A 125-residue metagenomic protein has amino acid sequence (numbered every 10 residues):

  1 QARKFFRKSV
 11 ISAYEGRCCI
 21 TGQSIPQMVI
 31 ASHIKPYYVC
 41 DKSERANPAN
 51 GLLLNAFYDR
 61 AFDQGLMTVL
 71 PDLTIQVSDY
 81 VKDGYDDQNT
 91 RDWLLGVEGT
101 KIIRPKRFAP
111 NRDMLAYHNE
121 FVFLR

Functional and structural regions predicted by a protein language model:
Q1-G22: Internal active-site segments that recognize and position negatively charged phosphoryl groups and nucleotide moieties
F5, Q23-P26, K35-R125: A detector for short metal-coordination/catalytic motifs
R17, I30, L54: The −1 position to Zn-ligating cysteines in a subset of zinc-ribbon hairpins
